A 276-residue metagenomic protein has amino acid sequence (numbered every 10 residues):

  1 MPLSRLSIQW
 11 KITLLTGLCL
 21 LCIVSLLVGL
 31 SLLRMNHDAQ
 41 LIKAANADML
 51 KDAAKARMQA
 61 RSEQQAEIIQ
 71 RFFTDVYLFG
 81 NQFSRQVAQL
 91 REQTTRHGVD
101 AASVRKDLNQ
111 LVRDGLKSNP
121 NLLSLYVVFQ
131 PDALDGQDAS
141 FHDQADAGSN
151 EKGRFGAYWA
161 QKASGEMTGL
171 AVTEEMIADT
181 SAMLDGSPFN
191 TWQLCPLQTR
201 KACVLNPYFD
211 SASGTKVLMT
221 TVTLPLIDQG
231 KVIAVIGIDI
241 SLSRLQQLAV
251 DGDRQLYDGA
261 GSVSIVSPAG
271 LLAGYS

Functional and structural regions predicted by a protein language model:
M1-R5: Short, Lys/Arg-rich, polar N-terminal cytosolic tail immediately upstream of the first transmembrane signal-anchor
I8-L14, C19-L111, K117-L123, A202 (+1 more regions): Juxtamembrane extracytoplasmic/periplasmic/luminal helical "stalk" adjacent to the first N-terminal
K55, Q70, G186-N190, D239 (+1 more regions): Amphipathic alpha-helical bundle/coiled-coil segments
V104-L108, N121, P188-W192, L245-L248: Stable alpha-helical elements in mature extracytoplasmic
D107-G115, V235, D239-S276: Solvent-exposed, extracytoplasmic
L116-K201, P207-G214, L272-S276: Extracellular/periplasmic ligand-sensing ectodomains of membrane signal-transduction proteins
T215-T220, Y257-A260: Short, small/polar residue-rich loop motifs at catalytic or cofactor-binding pockets
T220-G230: A short, hydrophobic, proline-anchored segment that marks a local hinge/packing element in signaling and regulatory
